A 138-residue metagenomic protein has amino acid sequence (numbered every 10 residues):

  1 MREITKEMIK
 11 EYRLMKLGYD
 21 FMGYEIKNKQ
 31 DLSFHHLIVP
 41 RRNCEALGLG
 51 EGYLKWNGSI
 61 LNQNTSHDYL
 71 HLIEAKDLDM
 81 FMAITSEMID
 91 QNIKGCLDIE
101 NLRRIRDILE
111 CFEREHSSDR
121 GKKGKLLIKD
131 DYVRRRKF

Functional and structural regions predicted by a protein language model:
M1-I9, R120-F138: Arg/Lys-rich, low-complexity, intrinsically disordered N-terminal tails that contact nucleic acids
R2-S33: Short cysteine-rich loop/turn motifs with clustered Cys
L14, H36, E115-S117, G121 (+1 more regions): Positively charged, low-complexity intrinsically disordered regions
D20, M80, R134-F138: Bulky hydrophobic/aromatic packing residues
D20-M22, S59-Q63: Cys/His/Pro-rich metal-binding microdomains
E25, N64-H67: Short Cys/His-rich local motifs and their 1-3 flanking residues in nucleic-acid-associated proteins and small
N28-G48: Short recognition patches in nucleic-acid-associated and regulatory proteins
R41-S59, S66-D131: Polybasic, low-complexity binding patches
